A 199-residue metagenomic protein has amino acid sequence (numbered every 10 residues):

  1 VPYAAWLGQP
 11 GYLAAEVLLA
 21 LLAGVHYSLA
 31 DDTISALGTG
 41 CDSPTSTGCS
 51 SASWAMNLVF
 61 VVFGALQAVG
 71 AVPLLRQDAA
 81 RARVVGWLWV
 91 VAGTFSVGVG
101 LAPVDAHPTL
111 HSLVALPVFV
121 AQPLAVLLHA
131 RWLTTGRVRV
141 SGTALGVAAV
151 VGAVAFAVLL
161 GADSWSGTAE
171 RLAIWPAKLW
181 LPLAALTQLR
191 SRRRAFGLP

Functional and structural regions predicted by a protein language model:
V1-V25: N-terminal signal-anchor transmembrane alpha helix
L7-G8, F60-A80: Transmembrane alpha-helical segments in integral membrane proteins
L21-S35: Interfacial/capping segments of alpha-helical transmembrane domains
T39-A65: Interfacial helix-start motif at the membrane-water boundary
A52-V62, T109-L124, A169-L172, P176: Membrane-interface loop-to-helix entry segments
V59-V69, V120-H129, P176-R190: Hydrophobic cores of alpha-helical transmembrane segments in multi-pass inner/ER membrane proteins, independent
W89-A130: Membrane-proximal helix-loop-helix units in multi-pass membrane proteins
A130-P199: Terminal transmembrane helical module of multi-pass membrane proteins
